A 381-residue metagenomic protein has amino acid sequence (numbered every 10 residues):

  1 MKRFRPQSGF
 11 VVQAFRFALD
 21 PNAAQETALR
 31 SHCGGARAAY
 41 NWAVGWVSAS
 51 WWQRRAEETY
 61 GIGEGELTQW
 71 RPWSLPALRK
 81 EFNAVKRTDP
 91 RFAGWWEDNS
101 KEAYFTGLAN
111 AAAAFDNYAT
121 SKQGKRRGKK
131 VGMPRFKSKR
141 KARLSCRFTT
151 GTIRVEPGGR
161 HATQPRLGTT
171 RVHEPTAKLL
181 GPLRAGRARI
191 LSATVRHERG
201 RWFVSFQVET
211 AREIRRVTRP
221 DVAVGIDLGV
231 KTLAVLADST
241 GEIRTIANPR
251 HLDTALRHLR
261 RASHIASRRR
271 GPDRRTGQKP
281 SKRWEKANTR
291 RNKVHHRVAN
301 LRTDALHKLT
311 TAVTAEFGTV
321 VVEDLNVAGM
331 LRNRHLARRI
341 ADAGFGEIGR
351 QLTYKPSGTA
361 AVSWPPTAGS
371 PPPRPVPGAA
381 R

Functional and structural regions predicted by a protein language model:
M1-R381: Nucleic-acid substrate recognition interfaces
